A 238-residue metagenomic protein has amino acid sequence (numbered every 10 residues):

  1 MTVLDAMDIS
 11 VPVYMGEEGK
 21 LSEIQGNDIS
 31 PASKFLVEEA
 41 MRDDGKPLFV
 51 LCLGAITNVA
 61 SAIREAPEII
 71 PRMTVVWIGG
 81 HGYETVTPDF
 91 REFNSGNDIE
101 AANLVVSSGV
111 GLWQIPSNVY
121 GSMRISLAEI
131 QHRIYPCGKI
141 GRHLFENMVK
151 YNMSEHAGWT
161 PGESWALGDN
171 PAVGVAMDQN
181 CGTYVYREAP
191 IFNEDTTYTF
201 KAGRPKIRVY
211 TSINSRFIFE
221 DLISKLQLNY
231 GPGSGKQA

Functional and structural regions predicted by a protein language model:
M1-A238: N-terminal acidic, glycine/proline-rich low-complexity segments
